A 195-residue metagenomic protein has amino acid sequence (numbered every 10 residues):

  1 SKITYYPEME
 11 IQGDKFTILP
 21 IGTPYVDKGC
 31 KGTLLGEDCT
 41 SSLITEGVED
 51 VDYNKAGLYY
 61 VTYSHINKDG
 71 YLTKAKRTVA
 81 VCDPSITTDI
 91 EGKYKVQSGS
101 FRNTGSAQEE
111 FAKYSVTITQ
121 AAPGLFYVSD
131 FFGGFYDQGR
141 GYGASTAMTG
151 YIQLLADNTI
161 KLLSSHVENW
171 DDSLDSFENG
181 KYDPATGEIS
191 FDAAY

Functional and structural regions predicted by a protein language model:
I3-Y6, V81-D89: Extracellular interdomain linker/stem segments of modular secreted and single-pass surface proteins
Y5-D38: Solvent-exposed, low-complexity, repeat-rich "mucin-like" stalks and linkers
Q12-D14, G29, I44-E49, S176-F177: Short structured motifs
K31-G32, H65, Y195: Hydrophobic beta-strand positions in extracellular immunoglobulin-like domains
E37-C82: Serine/threonine-rich, repeat-prone extracellular segments and beta-strand-based repeat modules of secreted/surface
P84-Y195: Ser/Thr/Gly/Pro-rich, low-complexity flexible regions
